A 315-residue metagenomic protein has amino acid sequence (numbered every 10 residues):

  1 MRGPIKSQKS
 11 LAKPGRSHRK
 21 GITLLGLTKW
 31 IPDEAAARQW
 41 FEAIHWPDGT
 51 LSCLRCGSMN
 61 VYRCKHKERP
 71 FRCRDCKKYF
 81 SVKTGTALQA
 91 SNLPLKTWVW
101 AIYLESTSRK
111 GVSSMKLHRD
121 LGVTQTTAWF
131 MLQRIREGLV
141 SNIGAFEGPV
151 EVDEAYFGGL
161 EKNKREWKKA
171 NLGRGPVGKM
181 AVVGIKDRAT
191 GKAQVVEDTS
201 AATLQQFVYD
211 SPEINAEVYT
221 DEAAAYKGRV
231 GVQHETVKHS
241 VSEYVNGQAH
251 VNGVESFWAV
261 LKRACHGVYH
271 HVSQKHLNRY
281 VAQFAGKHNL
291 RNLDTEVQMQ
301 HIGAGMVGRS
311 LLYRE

Functional and structural regions predicted by a protein language model:
M1-E315: Residue-level recognition of single "structural anchor" positions that define or cap local secondary structure
